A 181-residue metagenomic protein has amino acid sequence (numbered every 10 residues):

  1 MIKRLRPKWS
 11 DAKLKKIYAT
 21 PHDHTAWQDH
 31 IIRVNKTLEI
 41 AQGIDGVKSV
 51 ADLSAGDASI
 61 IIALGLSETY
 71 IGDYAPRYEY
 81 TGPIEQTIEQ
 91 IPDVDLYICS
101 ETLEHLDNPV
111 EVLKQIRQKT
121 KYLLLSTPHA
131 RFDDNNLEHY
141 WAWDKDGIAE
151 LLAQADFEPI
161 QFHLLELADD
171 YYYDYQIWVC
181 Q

Functional and structural regions predicted by a protein language model:
M1-P92, L96, V110-Q118, H129 (+1 more regions): Conserved N-terminal segment of class I S-adenosyl-L-methionine
L96-D107: A short SAM/SAH-binding and catalytic strip from SAM-dependent methyltransferases
K119-L123: Short glycine-dipeptide loop
S126: Alpha/beta-hydrolase-fold catalytic nucleophile elbow
